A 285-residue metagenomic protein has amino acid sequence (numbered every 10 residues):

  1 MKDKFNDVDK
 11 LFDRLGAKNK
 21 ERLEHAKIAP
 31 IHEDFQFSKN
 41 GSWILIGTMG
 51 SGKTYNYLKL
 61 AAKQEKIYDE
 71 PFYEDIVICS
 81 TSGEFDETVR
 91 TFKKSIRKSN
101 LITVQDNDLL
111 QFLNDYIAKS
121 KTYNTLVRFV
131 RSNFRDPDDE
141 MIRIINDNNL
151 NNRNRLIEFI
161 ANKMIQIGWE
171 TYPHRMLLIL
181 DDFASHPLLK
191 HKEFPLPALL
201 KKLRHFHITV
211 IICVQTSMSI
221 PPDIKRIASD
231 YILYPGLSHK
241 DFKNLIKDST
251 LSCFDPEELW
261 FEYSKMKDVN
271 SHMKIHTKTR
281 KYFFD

Functional and structural regions predicted by a protein language model:
M1-D3, K243-D285: Phosphate-binding and hydrolysis-coupling loops of NTP-dependent motor/remodeling domains
K10-F37, A62-K66: Pre-Walker A adenine-sensing motif
G41-K63, E70, T81-G83, L110 (+3 more regions): Conserved P-loop NTPase motor cores
Y68-K94, L109: AAA+/P-loop NTPase substrate/partner-engagement loops
K93-R97, S249-T250: Aromatic/acidic cage segments in peptide-binding pockets
I96-Q111: Short acidic-hydrophobic, aromatic-tinged amphipathic segments that line or gate anion-handling sites
